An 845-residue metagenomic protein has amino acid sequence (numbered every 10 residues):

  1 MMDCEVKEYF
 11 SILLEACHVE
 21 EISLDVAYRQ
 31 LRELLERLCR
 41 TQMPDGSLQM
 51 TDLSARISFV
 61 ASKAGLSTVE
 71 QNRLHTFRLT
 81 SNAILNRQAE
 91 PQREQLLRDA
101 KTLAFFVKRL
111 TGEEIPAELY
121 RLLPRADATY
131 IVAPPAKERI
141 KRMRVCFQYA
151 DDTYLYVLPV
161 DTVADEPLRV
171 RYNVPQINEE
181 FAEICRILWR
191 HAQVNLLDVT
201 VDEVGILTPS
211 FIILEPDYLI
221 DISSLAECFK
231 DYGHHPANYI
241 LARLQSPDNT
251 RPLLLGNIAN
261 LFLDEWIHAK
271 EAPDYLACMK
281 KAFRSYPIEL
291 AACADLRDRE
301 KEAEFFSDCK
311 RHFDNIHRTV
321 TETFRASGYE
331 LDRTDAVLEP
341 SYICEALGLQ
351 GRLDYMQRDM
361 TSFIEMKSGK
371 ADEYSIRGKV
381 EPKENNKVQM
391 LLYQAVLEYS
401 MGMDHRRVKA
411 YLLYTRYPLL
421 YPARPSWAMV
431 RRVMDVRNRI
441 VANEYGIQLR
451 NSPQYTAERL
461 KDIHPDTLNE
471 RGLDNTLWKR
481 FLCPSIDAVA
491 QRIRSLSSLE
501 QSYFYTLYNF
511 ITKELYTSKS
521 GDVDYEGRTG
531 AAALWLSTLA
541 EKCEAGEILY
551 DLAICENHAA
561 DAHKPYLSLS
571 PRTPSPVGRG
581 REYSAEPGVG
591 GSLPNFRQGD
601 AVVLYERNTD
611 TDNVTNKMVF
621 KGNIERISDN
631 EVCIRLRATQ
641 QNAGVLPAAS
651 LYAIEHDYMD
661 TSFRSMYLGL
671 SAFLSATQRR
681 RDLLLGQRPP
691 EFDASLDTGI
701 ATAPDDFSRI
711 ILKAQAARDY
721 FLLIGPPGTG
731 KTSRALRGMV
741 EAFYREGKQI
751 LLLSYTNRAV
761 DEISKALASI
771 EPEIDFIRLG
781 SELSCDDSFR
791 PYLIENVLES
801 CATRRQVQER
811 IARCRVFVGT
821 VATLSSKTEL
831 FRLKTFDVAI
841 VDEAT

Functional and structural regions predicted by a protein language model:
M1-L123: Amphipathic alpha-helical interface elements
T111-D161, Q454-R572, G588-D610: Accessory interdomain/linker segments of ATP-dependent helicases and helicase-like nucleic-acid enzymes that mediate
M143-C146, P167-D295: Charged, glycine-rich intrinsically disordered N-terminal tails and low-complexity linkers that flank
V160-W189, R333-R439: Mg2+/Mn2+-dependent nuclease catalytic core
H235-N238, P418-L419, W427-N443, L593-L712 (+3 more regions): Pre-ATPase regulatory/linker segments immediately N-terminal to the P-loop/RecA-like helicase/translocase core
F262-L338, D524: A non-catalytic, helix-rich entry segment at domain boundaries
T732-E746, A766-A768: Walker A/P-loop NTP-binding motif
Q749-S754, R758-A839: Conserved P-loop NTPase motor core of helicases/translocases
